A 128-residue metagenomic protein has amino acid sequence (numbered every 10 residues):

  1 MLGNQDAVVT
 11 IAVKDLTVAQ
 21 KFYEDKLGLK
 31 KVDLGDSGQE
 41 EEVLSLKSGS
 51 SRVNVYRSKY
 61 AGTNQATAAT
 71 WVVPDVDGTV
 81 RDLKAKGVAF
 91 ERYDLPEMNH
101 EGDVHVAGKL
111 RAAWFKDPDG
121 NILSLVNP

Functional and structural regions predicted by a protein language model:
M1-L2, S45, W71, V80-P128: Vicinal oxygen chelate
M1-Q20, A66-A69, V126-P128: N-terminal beta-strand motif that seeds the catalytic metal site of vicinal oxygen chelate
L2, T10-V13, L29, V55 (+1 more regions): Conserved short hydrophobic patches within well-ordered secondary structure
I11-K14, A61-G62, V104-V106: Alpha-helical interaction segments
T17-K30: Amphipathic alpha-helical segments
V18, V76-V80: Short, conserved charged micro-motifs
K30-V73, E91-R92, K116, I122-N127: Conserved short beta-strand elements that form part of the metal-binding/catalytic scaffold of enzyme active sites
